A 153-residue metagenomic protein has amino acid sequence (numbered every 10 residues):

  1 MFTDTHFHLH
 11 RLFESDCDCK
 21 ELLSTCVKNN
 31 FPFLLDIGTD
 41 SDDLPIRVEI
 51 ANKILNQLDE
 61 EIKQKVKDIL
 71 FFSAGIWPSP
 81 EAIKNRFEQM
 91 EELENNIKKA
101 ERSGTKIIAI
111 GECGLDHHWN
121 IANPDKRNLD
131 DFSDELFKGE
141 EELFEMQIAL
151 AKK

Functional and structural regions predicted by a protein language model:
M1-K153: Mid-domain alpha/beta scaffold segments of enzyme catalytic cores
